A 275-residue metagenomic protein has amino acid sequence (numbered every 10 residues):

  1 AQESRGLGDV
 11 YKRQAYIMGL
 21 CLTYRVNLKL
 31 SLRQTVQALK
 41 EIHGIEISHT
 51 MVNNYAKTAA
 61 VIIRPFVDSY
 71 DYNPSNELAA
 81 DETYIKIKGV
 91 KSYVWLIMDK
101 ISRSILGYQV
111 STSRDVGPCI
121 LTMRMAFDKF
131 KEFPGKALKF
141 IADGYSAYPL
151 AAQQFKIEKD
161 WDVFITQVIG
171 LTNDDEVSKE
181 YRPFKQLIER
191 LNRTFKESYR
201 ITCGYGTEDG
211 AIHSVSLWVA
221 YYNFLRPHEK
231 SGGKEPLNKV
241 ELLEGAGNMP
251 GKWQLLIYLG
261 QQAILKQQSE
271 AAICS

Functional and structural regions predicted by a protein language model:
A1-Y11: Single conserved hydrophobic/aromatic residue that forms the stacking wall/gate of nucleotide- or nucleobase-binding
K12, K57-T58, Y108-F133: Active-site beta-loop-alpha junctions of metal-dependent nucleic acid enzymes, especially the RNase H-like/DDE
A15-K29: Short, amphipathic alpha-helical "recognition" segments used to contact nucleic acids or chromatin
K40-M51: Short, basic interhelical loop/turn and adjoining N-cap of the next helix at nucleic-acid- or acidic-partner-contacting
E46, N54-N73: Short, basic alpha-helical nucleic acid-contact segments in DNA-binding proteins and DNA transaction factors
N73-I87, L96-M98: Two-metal-ion RNase H-like nuclease active-site motif
V177-E180, F184-T207: Active-site proximal helix-loop segment of RNase H-like, two-metal nucleases, encompassing DDE(D)
I201-S275: C-terminal domain-tail junction helix/linker
